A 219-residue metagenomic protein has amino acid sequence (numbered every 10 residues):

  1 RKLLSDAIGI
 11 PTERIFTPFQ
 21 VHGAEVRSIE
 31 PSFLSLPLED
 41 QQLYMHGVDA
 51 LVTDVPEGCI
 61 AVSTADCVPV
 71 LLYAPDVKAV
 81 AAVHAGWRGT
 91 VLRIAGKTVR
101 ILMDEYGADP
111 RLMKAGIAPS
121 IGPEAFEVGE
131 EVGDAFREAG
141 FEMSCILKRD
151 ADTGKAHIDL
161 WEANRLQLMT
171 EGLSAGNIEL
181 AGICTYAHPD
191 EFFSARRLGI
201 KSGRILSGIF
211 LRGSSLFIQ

Functional and structural regions predicted by a protein language model:
R1-Q219: Active-site microenvironment for binding and transforming phosphate-containing groups
